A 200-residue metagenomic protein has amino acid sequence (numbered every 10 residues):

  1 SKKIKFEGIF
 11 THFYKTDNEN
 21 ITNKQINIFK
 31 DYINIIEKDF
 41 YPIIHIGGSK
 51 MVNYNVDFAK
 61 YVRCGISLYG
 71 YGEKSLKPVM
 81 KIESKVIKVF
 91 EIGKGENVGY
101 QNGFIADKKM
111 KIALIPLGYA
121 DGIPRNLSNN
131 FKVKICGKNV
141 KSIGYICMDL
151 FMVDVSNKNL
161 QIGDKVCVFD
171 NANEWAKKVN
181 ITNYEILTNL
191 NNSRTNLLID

Functional and structural regions predicted by a protein language model:
S1-G93, N157: Active-site loop/helix belt of alpha/beta enzymes
E91-D200: C-terminal accessory subdomain/extension
